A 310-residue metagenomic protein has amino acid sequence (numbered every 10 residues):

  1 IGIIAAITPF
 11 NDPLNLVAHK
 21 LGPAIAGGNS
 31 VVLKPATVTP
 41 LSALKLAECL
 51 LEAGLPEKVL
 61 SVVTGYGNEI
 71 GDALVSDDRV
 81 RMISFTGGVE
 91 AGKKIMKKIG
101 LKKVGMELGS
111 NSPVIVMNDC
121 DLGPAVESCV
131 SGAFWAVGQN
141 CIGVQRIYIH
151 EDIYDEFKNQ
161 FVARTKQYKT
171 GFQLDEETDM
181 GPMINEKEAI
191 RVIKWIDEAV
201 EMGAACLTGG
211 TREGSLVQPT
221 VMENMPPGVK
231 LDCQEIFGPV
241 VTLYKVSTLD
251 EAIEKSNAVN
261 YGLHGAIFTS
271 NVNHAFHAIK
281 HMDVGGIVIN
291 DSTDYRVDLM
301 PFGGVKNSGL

Functional and structural regions predicted by a protein language model:
I1-P124, V246: Rossmann-like NAD(P) dinucleotide-binding subdomain of oxidoreductase/dehydrogenase enzymes
G2-I3, N111, I142-V144, E177-D179 (+2 more regions): Short, solvent-exposed beta-strand edge segments and adjacent coil->beta transition regions
T8, G87, E151, S270 (+1 more regions): Residues that line or immediately flank small-molecule/substrate-binding pockets and catalytic motifs
L16, V38, Y148, I184-K187 (+1 more regions): Glycosyltransferase donor-binding loop in the core domain
S30-V32, C206, G286: A short hydrophobic/small-residue beta-strand
G54, M82, E90-P226, L249-D250 (+2 more regions): ALDH superfamily catalytic-core signature
V80, I115, K166-K169, I196 (+2 more regions): Conserved C-terminal structural/oligomerization subdomain of aldehyde/semialdehyde dehydrogenase
